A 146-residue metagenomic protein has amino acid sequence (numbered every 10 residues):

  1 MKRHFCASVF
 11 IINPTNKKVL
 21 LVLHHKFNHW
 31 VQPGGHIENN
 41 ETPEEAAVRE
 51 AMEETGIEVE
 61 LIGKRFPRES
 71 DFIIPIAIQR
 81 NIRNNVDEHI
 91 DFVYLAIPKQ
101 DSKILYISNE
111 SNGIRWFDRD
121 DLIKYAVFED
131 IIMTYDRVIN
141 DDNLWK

Functional and structural regions predicted by a protein language model:
M1-K18, V93: Conserved N-terminal beta-strand and adjoining loop/helix that marks the start of the Nudix/MutT-like hydrolase domain
H4, H24, H36, D87-H89: Histidine-centered active-site/metal-ligand motif
C6, H89, N109-S111: A short beta-loop-beta micro-motif enriched in histidine and acidic residues
K17-E60, F66: Conserved Nudix-box catalytic region and its N-terminal flanking loop in Nudix hydrolases and closely related
E69-K103: Active-site-adjacent beta-strand/loop module that shapes the phosphate/pyrophosphate-binding cleft
V93-I97, I104-D136: NUDIX/MutT-family hydrolases
M133-K146: Compositionally biased, intrinsically disordered linkers/stalks adjacent to structured regions
